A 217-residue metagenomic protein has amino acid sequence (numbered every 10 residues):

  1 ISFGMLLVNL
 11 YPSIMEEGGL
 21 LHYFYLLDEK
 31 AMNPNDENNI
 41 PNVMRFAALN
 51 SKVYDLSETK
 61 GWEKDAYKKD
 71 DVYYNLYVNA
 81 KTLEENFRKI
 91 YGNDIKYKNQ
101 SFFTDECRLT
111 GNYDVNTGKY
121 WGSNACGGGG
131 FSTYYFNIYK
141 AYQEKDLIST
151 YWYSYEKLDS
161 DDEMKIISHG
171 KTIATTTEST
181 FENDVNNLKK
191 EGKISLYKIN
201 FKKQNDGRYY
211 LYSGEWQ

Functional and structural regions predicted by a protein language model:
S2-Q217: Mature, Sec-exported extracytoplasmic domains of Gram-positive
